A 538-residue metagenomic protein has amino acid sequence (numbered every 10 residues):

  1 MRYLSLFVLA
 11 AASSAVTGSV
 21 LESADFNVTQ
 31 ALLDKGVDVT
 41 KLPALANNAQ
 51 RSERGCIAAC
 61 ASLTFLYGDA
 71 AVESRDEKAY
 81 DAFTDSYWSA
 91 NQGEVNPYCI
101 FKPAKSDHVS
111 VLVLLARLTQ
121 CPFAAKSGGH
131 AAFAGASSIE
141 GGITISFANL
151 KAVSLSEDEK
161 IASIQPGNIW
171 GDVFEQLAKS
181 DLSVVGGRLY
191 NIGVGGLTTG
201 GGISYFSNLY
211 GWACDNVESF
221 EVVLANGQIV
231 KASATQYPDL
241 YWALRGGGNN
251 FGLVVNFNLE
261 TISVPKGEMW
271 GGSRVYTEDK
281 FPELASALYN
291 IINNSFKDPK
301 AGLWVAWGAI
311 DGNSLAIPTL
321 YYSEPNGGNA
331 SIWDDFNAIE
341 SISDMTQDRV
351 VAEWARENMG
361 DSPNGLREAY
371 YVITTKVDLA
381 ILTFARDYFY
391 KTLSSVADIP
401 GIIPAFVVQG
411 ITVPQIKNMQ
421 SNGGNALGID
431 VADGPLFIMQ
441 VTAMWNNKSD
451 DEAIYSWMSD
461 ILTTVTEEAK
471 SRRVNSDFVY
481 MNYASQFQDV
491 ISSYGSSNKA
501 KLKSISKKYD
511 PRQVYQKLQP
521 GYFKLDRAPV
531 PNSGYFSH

Functional and structural regions predicted by a protein language model:
R2-Y3, T17-H538: Soluble FAD-dependent oxygen oxidases
L4-A12: Sec-dependent N-terminal signal peptides
